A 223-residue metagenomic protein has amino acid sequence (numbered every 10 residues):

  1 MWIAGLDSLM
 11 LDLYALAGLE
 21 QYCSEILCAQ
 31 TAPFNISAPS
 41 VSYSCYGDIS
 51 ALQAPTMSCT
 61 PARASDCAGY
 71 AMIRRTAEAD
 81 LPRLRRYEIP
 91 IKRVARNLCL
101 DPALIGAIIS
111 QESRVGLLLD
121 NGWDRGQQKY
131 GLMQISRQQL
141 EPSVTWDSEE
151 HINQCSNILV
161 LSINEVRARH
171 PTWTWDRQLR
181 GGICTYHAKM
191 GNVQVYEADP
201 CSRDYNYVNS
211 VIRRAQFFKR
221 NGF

Functional and structural regions predicted by a protein language model:
W2-G69, A77-R85, R96-L98, G126 (+1 more regions): Non-catalytic cell-wall polysaccharide-engagement segments
A68, Y87, K92, R96-R125 (+1 more regions): Secreted/periplasmic proteins that engage bacterial cell-wall peptidoglycan
